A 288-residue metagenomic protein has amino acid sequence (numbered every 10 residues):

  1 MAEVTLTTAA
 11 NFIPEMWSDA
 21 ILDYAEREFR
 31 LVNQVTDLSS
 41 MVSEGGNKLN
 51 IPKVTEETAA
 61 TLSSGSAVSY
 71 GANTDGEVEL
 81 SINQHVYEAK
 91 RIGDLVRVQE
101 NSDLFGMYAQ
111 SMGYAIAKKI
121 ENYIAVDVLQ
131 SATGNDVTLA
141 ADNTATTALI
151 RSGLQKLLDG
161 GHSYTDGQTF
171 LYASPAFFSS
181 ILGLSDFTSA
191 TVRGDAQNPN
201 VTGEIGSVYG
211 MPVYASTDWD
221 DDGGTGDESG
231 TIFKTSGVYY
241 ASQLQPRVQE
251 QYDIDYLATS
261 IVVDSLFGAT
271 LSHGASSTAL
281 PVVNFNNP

Functional and structural regions predicted by a protein language model:
A2-L6, N11-V35, V42-G45, P52-T58 (+4 more regions): Sequence/fold signature of self-assembling virion shell proteins
G46, Y87, D166-Q168: Short coil/turn connectors at secondary-structure junctions
E56-A59, S64-G76: Active-site-surrounding "flap" and adjacent substrate/cofactor-binding loops of secreted or lumenal enzymes, prototyped
Y70-G106: Long, hydrophobic/aromatic-enriched structural stretches that serve as scaffold segments
D94, A173-P175, S265: Short, structured patches in soluble enzyme cores that scaffold and shape functional sites
D94-Y164, A279-P288: Alpha-helical scaffold segments that mediate packing/assembly in large oligomeric complexes
A132-I205: Extended, solvent-exposed, turn-rich assembly/linker loops in the middle of proteins
